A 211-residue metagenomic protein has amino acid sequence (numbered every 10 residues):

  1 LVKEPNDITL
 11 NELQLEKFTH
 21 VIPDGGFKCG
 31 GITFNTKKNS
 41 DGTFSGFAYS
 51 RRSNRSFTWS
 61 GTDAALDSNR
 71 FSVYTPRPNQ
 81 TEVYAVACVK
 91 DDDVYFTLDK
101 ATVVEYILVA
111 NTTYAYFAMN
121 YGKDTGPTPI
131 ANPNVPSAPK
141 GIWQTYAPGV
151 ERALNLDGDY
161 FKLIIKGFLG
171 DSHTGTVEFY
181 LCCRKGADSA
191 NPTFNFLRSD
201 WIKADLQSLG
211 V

Functional and structural regions predicted by a protein language model:
V2-Y95, D99: N-terminal targeting leaders for non-cytosolic proteins
D7-T9, T33, Y95-T97, V103 (+2 more regions): Ser/Thr- (and often Asn-) enriched beta-sheet segments in non-cytosolic proteins
T9-N11, V103-A110, F117-N120, I164-K166 (+1 more regions): Residues within well-ordered beta-strands of beta-sheet-rich folds
A87-V103, F117, Y121-G126: Short beta-strands within extracellular/lumenal beta-sheet-rich domains
V109-T113, C182-R184: Generic short beta-strand segments
T112, G126, G167: Conserved P-loop
M119-L163: Short coil-to-beta strand junction motifs in C2/discoidin
A153-V211: Terminal, low-complexity interaction segments
